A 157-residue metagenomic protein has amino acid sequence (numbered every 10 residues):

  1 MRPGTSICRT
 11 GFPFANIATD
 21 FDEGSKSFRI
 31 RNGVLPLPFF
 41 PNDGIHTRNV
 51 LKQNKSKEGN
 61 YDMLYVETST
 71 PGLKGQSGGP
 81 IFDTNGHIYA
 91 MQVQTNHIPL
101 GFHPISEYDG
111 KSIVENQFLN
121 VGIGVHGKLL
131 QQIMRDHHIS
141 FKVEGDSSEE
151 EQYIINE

Functional and structural regions predicted by a protein language model:
M1-Y61, Y65-S69, T84: Serine endopeptidase catalytic core focused on the charge-relay Asp
P13-A15, R29, N42, Q92-E157: C-terminal cap/linker of serine protease catalytic domains
V34-N54, T70-G78, E115-R135: A short, hydrophobic secondary-structure junction motif
P71-Q92: Catalytic nucleophile loop of clan PA
